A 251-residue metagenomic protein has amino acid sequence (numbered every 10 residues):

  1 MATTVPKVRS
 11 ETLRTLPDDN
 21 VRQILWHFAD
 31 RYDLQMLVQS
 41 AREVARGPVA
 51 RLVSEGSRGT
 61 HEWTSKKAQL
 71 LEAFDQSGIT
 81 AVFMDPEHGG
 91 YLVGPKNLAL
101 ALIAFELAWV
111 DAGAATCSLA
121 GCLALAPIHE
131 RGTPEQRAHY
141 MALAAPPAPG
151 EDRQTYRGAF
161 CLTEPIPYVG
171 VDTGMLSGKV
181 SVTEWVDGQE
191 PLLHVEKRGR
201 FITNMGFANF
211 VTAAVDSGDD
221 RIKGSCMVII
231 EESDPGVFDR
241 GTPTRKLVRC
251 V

Functional and structural regions predicted by a protein language model:
M1-L119, L143-P146: Amphipathic, small/basic residue-rich leader segments at the start of a protein or domain
M36, S40, L98, L102 (+6 more regions): Residues forming well-ordered secondary-structure scaffolds
Q39, S54-D75, T133, R137-A138 (+3 more regions): Gly/Pro-rich turn-and-neighbor structural signature
L71, L100-A108, L125-G132, M141-A145 (+4 more regions): Short, well-ordered alpha-helical packing segments
D85-P86, G113-C122, Q154-E164: Core alpha/beta catalytic barrel or barrel-like domain that forms the active/cofactor pocket in diverse metabolic
V110, Q136-Y140, D219-I222: Phosphate-handling active-site elements
A115-A142, Y168: N-terminal glycine-rich flavin-associated loop
P149-V251: FAD-binding core of flavoproteins
